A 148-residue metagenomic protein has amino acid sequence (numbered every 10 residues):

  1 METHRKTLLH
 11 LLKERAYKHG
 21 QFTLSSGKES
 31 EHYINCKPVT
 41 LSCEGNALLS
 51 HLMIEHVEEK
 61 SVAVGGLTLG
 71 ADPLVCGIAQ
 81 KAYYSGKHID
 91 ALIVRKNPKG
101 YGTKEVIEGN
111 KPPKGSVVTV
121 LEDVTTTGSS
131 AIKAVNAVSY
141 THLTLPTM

Functional and structural regions predicted by a protein language model:
M1-E59: Active-site-facing substrate-recognition patch
G27, V64, A91: Conserved hydrophobic/aromatic pocket- or pore-lining residues that grip, position, or stack substrates in active sites
S61-T68: Short glycine-rich phosphate-binding loop at a beta-alpha junction
T68-L74: Gly/Ser/Thr-rich loops at beta-strand to alpha-helix junctions that form or flank small-molecule/cofactor-binding
L74-T119, S129-I132: Short, glycine/charge-rich flexible loops or terminal/linker lids adjacent to PRPP-binding catalytic cores
T141-T147: Conserved small/polar residues in nucleotide/adenosyl-binding loops
